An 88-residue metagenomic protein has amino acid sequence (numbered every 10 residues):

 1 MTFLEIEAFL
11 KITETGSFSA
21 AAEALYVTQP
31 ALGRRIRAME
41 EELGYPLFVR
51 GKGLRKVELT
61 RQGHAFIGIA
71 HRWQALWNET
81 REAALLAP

Functional and structural regions predicted by a protein language model:
T2-E5, Q29, G63: The N-cap/first-turn positions of alpha helices within or immediately adjacent to helix-turn-helix DNA-binding domains
A8-I12, F66: Short alpha-helical "packing" element that flanks the helix-turn-helix/winged-helix DNA-binding module
I12-Y26: Short helix-boundary/capping micro-motifs
R35: Residues in the recognition helix of alpha-helical DNA-binding motifs
E40-L59, N78: A short LG(V/I)-centered, amphipathic sequence patch enriched for acidic residue(s) preceding the LG motif
E42-L43, F66-P88: Alpha-helical linker/hinge and terminal dimerization helices associated with HTH transcriptional regulators
